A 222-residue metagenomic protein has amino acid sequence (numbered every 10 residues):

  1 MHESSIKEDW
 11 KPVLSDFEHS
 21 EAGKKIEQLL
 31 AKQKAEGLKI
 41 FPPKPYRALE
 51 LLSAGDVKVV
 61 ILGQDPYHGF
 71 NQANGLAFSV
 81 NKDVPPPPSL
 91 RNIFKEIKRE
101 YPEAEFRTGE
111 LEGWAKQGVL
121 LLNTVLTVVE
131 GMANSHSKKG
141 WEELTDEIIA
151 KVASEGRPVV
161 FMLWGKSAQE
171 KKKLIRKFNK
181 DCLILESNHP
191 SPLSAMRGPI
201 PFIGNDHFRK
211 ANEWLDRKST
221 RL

Functional and structural regions predicted by a protein language model:
M1-I6: Generic N-terminal segment detector
E8, P12-L163, S167-E170, I175-F178 (+2 more regions): A polyanion-binding, active-site-adjacent surface
K218-L222: Conserved small/polar residues in nucleotide/adenosyl-binding loops
